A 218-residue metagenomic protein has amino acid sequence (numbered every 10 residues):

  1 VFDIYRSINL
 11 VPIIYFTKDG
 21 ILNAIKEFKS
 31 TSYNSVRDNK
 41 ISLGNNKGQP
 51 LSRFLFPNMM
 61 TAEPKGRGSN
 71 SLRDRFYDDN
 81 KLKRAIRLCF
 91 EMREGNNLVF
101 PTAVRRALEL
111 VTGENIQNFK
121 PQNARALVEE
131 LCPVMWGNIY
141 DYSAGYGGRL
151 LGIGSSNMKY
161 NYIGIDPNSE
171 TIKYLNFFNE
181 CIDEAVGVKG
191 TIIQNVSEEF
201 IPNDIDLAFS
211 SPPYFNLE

Functional and structural regions predicted by a protein language model:
V1-G48, M59-E218: Class I S-adenosyl-L-methionine-dependent methyltransferase catalytic core
